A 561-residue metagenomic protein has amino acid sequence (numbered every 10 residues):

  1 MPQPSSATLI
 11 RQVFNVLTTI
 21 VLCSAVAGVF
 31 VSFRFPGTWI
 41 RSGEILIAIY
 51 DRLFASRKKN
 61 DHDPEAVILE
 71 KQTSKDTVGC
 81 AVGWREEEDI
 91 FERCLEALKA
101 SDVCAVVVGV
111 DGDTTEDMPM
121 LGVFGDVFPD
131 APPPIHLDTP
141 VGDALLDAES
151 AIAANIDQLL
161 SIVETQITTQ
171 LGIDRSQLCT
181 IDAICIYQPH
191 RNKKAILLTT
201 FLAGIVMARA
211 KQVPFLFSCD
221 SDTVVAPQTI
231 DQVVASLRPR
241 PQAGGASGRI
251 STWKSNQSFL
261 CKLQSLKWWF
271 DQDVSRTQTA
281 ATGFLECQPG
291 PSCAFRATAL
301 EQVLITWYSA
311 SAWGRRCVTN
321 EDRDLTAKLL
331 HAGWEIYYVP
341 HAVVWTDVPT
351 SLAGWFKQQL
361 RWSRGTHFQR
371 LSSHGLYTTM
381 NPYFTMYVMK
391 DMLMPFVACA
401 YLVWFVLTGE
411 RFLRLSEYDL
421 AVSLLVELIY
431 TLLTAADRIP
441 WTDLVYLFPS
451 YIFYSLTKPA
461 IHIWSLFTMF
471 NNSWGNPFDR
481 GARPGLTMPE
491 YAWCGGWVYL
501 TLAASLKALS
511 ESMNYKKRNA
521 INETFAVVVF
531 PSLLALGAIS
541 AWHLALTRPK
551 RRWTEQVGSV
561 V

Functional and structural regions predicted by a protein language model:
M1-I10, I461-H462, G475-P484, Q556-V561: Short, low-complexity, Lys/Arg-enriched N-terminal segments of secretory-pathway carbohydrate enzymes
M1-R11, V21-A27, Y383-M386, R483-E490 (+1 more regions): Juxtamembrane membrane-interface segments at transmembrane-helix boundaries in membrane proteins
P2-E96: N-proximal low-complexity "stem/linker" segments adjacent to membrane-targeting elements
S6-I10, T378-M394, D479-A503: Loop-to-transmembrane boundary segments
R11, N15-L22, V26, E44-D51 (+7 more regions): Short hydrophobic helices that act as membrane-entry/anchoring signals
F30-R41, V388-S473, E490-V561: Membrane-embedded multi-pass helical conduit in multi-pass membrane proteins, especially envelope-biosynthetic
D63-T385, M389-L393, V560: Non-transmembrane catalytic domains and loops of membrane-associated enzymes and transporters that build or traffic
Q369, S373, F470, W474-R480: Juxtamembrane amphipathic/hinge helix adjacent to a transmembrane helix
